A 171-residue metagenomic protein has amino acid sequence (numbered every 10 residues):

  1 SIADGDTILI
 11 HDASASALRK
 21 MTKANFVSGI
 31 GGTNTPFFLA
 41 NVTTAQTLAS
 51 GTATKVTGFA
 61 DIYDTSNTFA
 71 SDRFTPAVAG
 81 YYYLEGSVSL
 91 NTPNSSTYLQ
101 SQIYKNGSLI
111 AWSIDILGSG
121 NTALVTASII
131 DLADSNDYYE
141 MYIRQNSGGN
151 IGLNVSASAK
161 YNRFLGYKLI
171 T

Functional and structural regions predicted by a protein language model:
D4, V78-A79, D134-S135: Surface-exposed loops/turns
I8-I10, T22, A40, G80 (+2 more regions): Extracellular/surface recognition and adhesion modules
I10-G31: Short, surface-exposed terminal/edge motifs of secreted or surface/virion proteins that either
I30-S96, L109, S113-I114, G120 (+1 more regions): Terminal (often C-terminal
G80-L90, A123-S128, D137-R144: Extracellular beta-strand-rich recognition modules
T97-L99, D137: Short beta-strand/loop motifs in extracellular/secreted proteins, especially within beta-sandwich accessory domains
S101-G107: Conserved aromatic beta-strand anchor motif in extracellular beta-sandwich/beta-rich domains
I116-A123, L132-D134: Short proline/glycine- and polar residue-rich coil/turn motifs
